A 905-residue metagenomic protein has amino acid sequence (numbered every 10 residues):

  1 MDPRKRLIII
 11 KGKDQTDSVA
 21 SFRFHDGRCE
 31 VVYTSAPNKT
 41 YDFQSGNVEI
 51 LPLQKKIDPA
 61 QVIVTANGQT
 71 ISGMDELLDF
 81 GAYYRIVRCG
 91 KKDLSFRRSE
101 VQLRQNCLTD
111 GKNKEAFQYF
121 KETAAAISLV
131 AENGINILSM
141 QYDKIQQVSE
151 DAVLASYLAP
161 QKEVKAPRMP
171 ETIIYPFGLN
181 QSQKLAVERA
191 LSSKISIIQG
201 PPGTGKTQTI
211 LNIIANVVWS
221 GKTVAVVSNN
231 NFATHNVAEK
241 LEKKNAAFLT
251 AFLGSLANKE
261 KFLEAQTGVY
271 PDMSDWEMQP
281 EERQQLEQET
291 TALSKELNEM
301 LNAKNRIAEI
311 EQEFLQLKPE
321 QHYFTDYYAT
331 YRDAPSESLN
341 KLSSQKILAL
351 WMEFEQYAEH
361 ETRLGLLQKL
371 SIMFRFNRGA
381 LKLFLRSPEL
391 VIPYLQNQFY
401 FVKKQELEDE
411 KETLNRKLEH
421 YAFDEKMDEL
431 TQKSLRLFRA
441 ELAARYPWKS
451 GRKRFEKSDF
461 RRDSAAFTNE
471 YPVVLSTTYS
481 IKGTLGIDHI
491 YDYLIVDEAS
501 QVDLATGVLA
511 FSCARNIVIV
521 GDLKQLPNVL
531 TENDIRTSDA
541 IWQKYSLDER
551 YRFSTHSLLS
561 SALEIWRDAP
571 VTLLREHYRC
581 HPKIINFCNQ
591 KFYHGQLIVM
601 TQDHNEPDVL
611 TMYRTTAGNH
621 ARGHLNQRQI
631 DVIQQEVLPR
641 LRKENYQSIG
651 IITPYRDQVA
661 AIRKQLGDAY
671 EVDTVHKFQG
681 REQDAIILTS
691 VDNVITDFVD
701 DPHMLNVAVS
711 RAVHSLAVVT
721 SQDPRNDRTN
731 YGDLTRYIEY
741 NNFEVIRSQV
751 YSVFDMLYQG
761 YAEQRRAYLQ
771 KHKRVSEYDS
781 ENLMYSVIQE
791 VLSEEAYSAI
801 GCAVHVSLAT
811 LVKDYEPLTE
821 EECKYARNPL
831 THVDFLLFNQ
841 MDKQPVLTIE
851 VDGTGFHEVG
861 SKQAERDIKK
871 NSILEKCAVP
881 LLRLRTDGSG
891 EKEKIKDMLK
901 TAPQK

Functional and structural regions predicted by a protein language model:
M1-Q54, P59-I63, F248, S255-E260 (+1 more regions): Charged C-terminal transducer/switch regions of large nucleotide-driven machines
V31, F43-G46, L53-Q54, D58-R189 (+3 more regions): Pre-P-loop entry segment of helicase/translocase ATPase cores
T65, S72-F80, R88-F96, E163-W276 (+4 more regions): ASCE P-loop NTPase helicase motor core
N113-G178, L348-I490: Conserved helicase NTPase catalytic core signature
H489-I495, R681-D692, S715-V718: A short beta-strand element within the Helicase C-terminal
D534-T572, N589, D608, I695-S798: Helicase C-terminal subdomain and adjacent C-terminal extension
Q596-Q665: Conserved helicase/translocase motor-coupling segment
V750-K905: Nucleic-acid endo/exonuclease domains
